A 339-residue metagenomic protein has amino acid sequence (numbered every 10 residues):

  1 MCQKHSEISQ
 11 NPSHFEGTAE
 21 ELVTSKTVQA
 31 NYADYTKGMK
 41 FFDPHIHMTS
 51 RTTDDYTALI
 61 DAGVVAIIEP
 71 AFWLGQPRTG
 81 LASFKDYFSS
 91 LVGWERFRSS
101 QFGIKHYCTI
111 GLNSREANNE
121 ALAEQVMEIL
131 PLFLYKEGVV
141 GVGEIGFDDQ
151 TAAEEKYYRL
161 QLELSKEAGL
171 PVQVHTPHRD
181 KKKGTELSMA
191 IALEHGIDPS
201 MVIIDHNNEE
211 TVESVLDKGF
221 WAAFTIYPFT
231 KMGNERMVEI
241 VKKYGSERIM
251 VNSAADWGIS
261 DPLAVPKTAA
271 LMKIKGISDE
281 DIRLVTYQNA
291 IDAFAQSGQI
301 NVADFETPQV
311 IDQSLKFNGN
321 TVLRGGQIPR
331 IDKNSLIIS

Functional and structural regions predicted by a protein language model:
C2-A168, V174, E186-L187, I191 (+2 more regions): Mid-domain alpha/beta scaffold segments of enzyme catalytic cores
C2-N31, P266-S339: Mid-to-C-terminal alpha-helical segments outside catalytic/metal-binding sites
T52-Y56, A152, K182-M189, V212-K218 (+3 more regions): Histidine/acidic-residue-rich catalytic or RNA/ligand-binding cores of hydrolases and nuclease-related proteins
A71-G75, I226-K231, A255-D256: Short, acidic/turn-prone active-site loops that include or flank metal/cofactor- and phosphate-binding residues
W73-L74, D148, R179, F229 (+1 more regions): Conserved beta-strand edge residues that scaffold enzyme active sites
S100-F102, E194-D198, K243-G245, I274-E280: Short helix-capping segments at alpha-helix termini
R159-E239, K243, E247-M250: Catalytic pocket-lining loop regions of alpha/beta-barrel enzymes, especially the amidohydrolase/enolase/GH5 lineages
Y244-P262, I282: Short acidic/histidine-rich active-site segments
